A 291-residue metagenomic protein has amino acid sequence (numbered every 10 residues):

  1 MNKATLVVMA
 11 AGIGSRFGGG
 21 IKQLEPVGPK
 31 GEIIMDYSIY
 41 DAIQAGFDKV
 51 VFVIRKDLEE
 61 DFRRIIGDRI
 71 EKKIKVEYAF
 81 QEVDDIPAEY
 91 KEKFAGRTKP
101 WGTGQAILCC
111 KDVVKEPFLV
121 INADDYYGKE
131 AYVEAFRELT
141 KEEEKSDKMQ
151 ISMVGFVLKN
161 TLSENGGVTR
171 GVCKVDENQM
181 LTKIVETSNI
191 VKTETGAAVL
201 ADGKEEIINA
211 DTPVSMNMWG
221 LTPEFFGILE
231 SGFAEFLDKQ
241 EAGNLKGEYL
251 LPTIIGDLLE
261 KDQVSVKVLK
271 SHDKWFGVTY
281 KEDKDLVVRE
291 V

Functional and structural regions predicted by a protein language model:
N2-D68, I74-V76, Q81, E116: N-terminal glycine-rich phosphate-binding loop and ensuing alpha1 helix
G14, Y126-G128: A short, conserved beta-strand element in the Rossmann-like catalytic core that flanks the donor/metal-binding loop
F62-I66, A135, V287: Hydrophobic packing residues within well-ordered alpha-helices of enzyme cores
I70-E116: Short phosphate-binding loop-to-helix
E116-Y126: Short beta-strand-to-loop acidic/aromatic patch adjacent to the donor-nucleotide binding site
K129-M218, P223: Conserved core of the sugar-phosphate nucleotidyltransferase
E230-V264: A C-terminal functional module that forms or caps the active site or interfaces directly with catalytic machinery
